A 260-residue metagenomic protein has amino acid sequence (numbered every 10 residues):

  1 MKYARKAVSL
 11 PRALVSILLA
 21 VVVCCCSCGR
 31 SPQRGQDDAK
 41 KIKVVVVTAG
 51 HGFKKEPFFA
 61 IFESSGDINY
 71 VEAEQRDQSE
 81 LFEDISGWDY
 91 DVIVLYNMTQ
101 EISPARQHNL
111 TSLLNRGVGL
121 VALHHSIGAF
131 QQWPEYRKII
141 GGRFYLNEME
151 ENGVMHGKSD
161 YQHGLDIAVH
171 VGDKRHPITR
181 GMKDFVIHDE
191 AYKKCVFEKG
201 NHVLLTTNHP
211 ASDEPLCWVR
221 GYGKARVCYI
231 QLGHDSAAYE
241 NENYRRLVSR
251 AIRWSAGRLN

Functional and structural regions predicted by a protein language model:
M1-L10: N-terminal secretory signal peptides that target proteins for export/translocation
A13-C25: Bacterial N-terminal signal peptides
G29-R30: Bacterial signal peptide processing site
Q33-Y90: Aromatic-Pro/Gly-enriched surface loop or interdomain linker that acts as a lid/target-recognition segment
R34-K41, E74, A211-D213, G221-N260: Extracellular ligand-binding/catalytic regions of CAZymes and related secreted enzymes and adhesion modules
K40, S126-T207: An acidic, glycine-rich "communication" segment
V45-V47, S86-W133, K224: Short alpha-beta junction capping motif
G50-F53, R76-S79, M98-I102, L120 (+3 more regions): Solvent-exposed loop/turn segments at secondary-structure junctions within structured extracellular/periplasmic domains
